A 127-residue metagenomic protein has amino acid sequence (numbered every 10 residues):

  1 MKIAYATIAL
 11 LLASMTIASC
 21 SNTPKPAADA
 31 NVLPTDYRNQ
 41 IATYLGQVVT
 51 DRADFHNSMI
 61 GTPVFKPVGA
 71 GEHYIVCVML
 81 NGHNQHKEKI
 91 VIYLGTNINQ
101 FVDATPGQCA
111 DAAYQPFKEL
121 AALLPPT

Functional and structural regions predicted by a protein language model:
M1-A9: Bacterial N-terminal signal peptides that target proteins for export
T16-S19: C-terminal motif of bacterial Sec signal peptides marking the signal peptidase cleavage site
S21-T127: Cystatin/cathelin-like cysteine-protease inhibitor module
